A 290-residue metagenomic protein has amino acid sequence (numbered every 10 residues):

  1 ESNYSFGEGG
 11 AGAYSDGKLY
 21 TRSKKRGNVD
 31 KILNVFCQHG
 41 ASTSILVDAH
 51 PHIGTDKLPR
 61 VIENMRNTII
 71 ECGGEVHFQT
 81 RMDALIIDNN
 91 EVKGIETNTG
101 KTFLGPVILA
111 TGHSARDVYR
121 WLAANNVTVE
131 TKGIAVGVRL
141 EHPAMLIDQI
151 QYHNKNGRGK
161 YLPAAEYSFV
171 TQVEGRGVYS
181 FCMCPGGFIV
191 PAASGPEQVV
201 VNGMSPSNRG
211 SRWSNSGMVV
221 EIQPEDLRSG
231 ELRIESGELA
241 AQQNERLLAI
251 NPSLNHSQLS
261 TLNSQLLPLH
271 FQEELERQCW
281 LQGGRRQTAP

Functional and structural regions predicted by a protein language model:
E1-P290: Residues forming the flavin
